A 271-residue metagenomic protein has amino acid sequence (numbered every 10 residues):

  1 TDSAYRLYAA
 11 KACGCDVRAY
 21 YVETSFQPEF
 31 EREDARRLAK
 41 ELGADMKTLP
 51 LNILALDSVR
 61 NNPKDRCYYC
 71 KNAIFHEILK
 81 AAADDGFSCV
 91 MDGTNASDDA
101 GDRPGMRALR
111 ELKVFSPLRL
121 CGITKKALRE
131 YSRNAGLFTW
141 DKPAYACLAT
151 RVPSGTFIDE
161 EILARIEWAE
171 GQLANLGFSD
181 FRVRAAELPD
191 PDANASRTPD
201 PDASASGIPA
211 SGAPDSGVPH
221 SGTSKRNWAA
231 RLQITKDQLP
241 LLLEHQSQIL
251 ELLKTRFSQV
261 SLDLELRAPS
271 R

Functional and structural regions predicted by a protein language model:
T1-N134, D192-S196, D215-T223, A230 (+2 more regions): ATP-dependent adenylation/nucleotidyltransferase module used to activate substrates
L120-K126, G155-E167: Active-site glycine- and acidic-residue-rich loops that bind and position anionic ligands or nucleotide-like cofactors
K125-E130, L137-A146, S179-F181: Short, structured loop/turn "capping" segments at alpha-beta junctions
K142-I162: Internal, active-site/partner-interface "lid" segment
E160-V183: Short amphipathic alpha-helix segments
S179-P191, S224-R231: Short edge beta-strands and adjacent turn/loop segments
A186-S204: Long, compositionally biased low-complexity repeat segments characteristic of intrinsically disordered regions
N227-E244: A short interface-forming secondary-structure element
